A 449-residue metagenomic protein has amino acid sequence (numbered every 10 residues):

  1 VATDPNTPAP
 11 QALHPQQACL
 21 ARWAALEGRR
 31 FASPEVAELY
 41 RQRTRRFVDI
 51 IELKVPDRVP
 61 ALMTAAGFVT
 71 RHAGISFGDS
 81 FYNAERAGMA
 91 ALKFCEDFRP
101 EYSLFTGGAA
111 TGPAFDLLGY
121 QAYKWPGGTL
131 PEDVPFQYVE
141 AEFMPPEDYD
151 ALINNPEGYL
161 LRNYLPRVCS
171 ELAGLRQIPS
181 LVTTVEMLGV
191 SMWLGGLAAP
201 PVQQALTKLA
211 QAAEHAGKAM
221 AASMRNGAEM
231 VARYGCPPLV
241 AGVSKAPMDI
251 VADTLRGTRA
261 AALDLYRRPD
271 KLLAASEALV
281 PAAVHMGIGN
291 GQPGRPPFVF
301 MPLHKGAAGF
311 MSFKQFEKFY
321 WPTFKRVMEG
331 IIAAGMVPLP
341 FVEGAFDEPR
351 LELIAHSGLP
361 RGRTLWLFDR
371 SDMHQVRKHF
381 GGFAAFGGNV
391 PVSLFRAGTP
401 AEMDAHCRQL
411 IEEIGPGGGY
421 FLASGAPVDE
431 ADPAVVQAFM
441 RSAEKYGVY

Functional and structural regions predicted by a protein language model:
V1-N6, Q11, E96, G127 (+3 more regions): Generic N-terminal simple sequence motifs
A2-S80, M89-A90, E101-L104, P166-Y449: Active-site loop segments of alpha/beta catalytic cores
H14, C95, L118-G119, P131 (+4 more regions): Compositionally biased amphipathic helical and low-complexity segments enriched in hydrophobic
Q17, A114-G119, L130-E132, F143 (+2 more regions): Generic detection of intrinsically disordered/low-complexity segments and helix-coil linkers/edges
L53, A114-F115, Y120, W125 (+5 more regions): A generic signature of intrinsically disordered, low-complexity regions enriched in glycine/proline and charged/polar
N83-A84: Outer-membrane beta-barrel proteins
A87-P126: Glycine-rich, N-terminal phosphate-binding loop and its surrounding beta-alpha-beta segment
P126-T184: Low-complexity, serine/threonine/proline-enriched polar segments
